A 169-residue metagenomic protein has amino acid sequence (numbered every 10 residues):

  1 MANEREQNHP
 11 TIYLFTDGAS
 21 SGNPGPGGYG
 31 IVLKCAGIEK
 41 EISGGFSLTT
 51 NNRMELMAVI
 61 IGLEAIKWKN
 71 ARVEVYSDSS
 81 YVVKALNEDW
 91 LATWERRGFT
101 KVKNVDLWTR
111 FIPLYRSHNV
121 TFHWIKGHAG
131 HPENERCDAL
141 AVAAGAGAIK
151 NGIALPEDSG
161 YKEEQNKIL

Functional and structural regions predicted by a protein language model:
M1-A2, H128: N-terminal hydrophobic targeting segments
A2-R53, M57, L63-A71, G147-E157 (+1 more regions): RNase H-like nuclease fold core
T16-P26, I60-R136, L140, G145 (+2 more regions): RNase H catalytic domain
